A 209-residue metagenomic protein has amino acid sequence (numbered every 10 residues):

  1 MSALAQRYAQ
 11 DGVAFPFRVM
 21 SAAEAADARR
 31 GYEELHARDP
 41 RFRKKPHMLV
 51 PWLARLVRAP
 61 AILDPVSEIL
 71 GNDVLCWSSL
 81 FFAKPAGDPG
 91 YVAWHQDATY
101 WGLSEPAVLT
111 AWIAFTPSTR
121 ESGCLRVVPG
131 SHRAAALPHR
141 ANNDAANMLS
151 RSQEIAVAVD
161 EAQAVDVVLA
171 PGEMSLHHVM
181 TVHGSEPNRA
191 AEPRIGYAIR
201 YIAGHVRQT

Functional and structural regions predicted by a protein language model:
M1-L103, H139: Non-heme Fe(II)-dependent double-stranded beta-helix
M20-A22, F82-K84, T99, S118-R120 (+3 more regions): Short, solvent-exposed loop/turn segments at secondary-structure junctions
R29, M174, M180-T209: Non-heme Fe(II)/2-oxoglutarate
L49, W77, A107, E121-G123 (+2 more regions): Residues that flank catalytic or metal-binding motifs in active/ligand-binding sites
Y91, T110, L125, M174 (+1 more regions): Structural motif
H95, G102-R120, V168-P171, L176 (+1 more regions): Short, conserved beta-strand element in jelly-roll/cupin
L103-A107, V159, R189-P193: A generic structural micro-feature
R120-E186: Double-stranded beta-helix
